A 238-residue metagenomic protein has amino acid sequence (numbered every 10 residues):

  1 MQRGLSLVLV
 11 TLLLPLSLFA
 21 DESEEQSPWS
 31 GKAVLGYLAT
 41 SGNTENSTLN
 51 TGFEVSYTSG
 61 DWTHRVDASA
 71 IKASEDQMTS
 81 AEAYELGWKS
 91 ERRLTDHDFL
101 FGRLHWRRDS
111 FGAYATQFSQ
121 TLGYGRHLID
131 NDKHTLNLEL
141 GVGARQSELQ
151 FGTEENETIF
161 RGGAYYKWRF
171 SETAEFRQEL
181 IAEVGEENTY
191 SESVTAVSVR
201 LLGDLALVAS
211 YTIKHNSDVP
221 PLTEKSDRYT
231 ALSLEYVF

Functional and structural regions predicted by a protein language model:
M1-P28, V237-F238: Cleavable N-terminal export/targeting peptides
W29, D61-V66, H97-L100, D132-L136 (+2 more regions): Repeated loop/turn-to-beta-strand initiation elements of outer-membrane beta-barrel proteins
A33-L35, V66-A68, G102, Q120 (+4 more regions): Membrane-embedded beta-strand positions of outer-membrane beta-barrel proteins
A33-Y37, T51-Y57, W88-R92, L122-R126 (+5 more regions): Residues on the lipid-exposed face of transmembrane beta-strands in outer-membrane beta-barrel proteins
Y37-S41, S59, A70-S74, W106-S110 (+6 more regions): Transmembrane beta-strands of outer-membrane beta-barrel pores
A39-S47, E75-A81, R108-T116, Q150-E154 (+2 more regions): Solvent-exposed loop/turn segments connecting transmembrane beta-strands in outer-membrane beta-barrel proteins
Y57-D61, L94-D96, G125-D130, Q146-E148 (+3 more regions): Outer-membrane beta-barrel proteins
E187-F238: Predominantly the C-terminal beta-signal and adjacent terminal strand-loop region of outer-membrane beta-barrel
